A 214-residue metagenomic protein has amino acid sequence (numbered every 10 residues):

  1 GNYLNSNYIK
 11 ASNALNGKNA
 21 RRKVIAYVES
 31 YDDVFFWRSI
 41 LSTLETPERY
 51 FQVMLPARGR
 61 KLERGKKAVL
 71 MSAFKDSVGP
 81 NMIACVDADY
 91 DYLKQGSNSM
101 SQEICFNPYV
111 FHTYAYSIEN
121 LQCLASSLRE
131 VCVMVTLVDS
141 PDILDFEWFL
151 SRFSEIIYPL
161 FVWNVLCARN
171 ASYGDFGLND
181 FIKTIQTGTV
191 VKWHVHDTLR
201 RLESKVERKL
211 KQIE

Functional and structural regions predicted by a protein language model:
G1-E214: Acidic, divalent-metal-binding catalytic cores of TOPRIM and closely related two-metal-ion phosphodiester/pyrophosphate
